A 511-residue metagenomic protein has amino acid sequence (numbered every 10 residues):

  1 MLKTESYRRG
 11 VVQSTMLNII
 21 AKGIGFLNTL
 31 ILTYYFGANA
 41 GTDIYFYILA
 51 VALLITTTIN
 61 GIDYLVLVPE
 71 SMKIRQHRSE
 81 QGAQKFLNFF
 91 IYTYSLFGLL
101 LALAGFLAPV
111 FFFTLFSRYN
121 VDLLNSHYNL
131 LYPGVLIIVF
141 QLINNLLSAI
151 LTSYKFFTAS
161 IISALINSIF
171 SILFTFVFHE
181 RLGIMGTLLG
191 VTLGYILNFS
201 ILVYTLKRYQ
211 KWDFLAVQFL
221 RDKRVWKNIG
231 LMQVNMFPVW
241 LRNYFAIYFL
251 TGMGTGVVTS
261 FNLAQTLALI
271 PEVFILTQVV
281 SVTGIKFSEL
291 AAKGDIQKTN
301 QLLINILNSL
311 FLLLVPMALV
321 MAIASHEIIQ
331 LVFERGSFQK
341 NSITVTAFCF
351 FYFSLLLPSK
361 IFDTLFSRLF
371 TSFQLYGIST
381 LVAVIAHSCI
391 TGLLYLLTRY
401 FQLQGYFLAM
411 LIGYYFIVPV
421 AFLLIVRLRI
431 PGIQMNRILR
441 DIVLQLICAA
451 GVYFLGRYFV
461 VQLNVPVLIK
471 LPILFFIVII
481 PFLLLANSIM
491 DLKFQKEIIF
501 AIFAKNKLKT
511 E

Functional and structural regions predicted by a protein language model:
M1-L27, I48, K85, F89 (+3 more regions): N-terminal membrane topogenesis motif
M1-Y7, V203-V239, Q297, Q301 (+1 more regions): Interhelical loop/hinge segments that connect adjacent transmembrane helices in multipass membrane
R9-T33, G194, N198, L202 (+3 more regions): Transmembrane helical elements of multi-pass membrane transporters/channels
I19, I91-L115, I304-G336, T344-I361 (+1 more regions): Alpha-helical transmembrane segments of multi-pass membrane transport and lipid-handling proteins
G61-H77, I275-D295, N300-L307, S367: Helix-loop junctions and terminal segments of transmembrane helices in multi-pass membrane transport/translocation
N120-L147, L173, F338-F366, L381 (+1 more regions): Alpha-helical transmembrane segments of multi-pass membrane proteins
T158, I166-S200, G377, H387-P419 (+3 more regions): Membrane-interface helix-loop junctions in multi-pass transport and translocation proteins
G456-E511: Membrane-proximal transmembrane or re-entrant/amphipathic helices at the cytosolic face
